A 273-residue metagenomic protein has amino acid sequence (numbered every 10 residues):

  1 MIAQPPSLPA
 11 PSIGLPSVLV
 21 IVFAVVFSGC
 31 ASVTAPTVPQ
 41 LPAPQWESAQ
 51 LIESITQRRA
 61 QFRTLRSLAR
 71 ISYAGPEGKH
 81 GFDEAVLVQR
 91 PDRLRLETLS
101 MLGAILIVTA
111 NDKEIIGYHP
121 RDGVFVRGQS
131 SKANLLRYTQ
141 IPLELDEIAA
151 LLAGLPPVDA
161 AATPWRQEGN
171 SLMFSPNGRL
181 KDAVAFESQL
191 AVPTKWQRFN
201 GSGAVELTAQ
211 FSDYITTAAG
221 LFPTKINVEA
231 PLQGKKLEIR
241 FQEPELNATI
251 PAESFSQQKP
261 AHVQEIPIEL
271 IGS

Functional and structural regions predicted by a protein language model:
M1-I13: N-terminal secretory signal peptides that target proteins for export/translocation
G14-G29: Bacterial N-terminal signal peptides
G29-G81, E269-S273: N-terminal leader/targeting segments and the immediate start of mature chains
Q57-L65, E77-H80, L87-D92, Q189 (+2 more regions): Edge/loop elements at the starts and ends of beta-strands within beta-rich repeat scaffolds
R70-P76, M101-A104, G117-Y118, G201 (+2 more regions): Hydrophobic lipid-interacting interfaces of membrane-associated proteins
D92-D146: An acidic-aromatic
W165-L270: Gly/Pro-enriched, hydrophobic low-complexity segments that function as extracytoplasmic propeptides/linkers
